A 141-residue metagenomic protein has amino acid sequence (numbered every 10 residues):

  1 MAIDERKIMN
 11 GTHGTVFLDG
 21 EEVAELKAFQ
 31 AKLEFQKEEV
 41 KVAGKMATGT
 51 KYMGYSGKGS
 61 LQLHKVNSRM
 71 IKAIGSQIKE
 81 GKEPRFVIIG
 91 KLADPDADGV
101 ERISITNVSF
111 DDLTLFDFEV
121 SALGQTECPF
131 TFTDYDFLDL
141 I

Functional and structural regions predicted by a protein language model:
M1-A73, V100, T106-T126, F137: Solvent-exposed edge beta-strands and adjacent loop segments that serve as assembly or binding interfaces
A73-S104: Short, acidic/charged, Gly/Pro-enriched secondary-structure junctions
T131-F137: Hydrophobic lipid-interacting interfaces of membrane-associated proteins
